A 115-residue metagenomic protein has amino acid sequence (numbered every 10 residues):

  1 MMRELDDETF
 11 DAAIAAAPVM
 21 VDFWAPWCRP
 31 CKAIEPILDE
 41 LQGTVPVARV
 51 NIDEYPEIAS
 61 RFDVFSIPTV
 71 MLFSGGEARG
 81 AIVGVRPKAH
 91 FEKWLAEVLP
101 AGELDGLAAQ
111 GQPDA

Functional and structural regions predicted by a protein language model:
M1-A12, P46: N-terminal "domain-start" segment that seeds a small globular fold
I14-P26: Short active-site neighborhood of thiol/selenol oxidoreductases, capturing the structured segment around
M20-V21, V47, V70: Hydrophobic beta-strand anchors of alpha/beta hydrolase catalytic cores
P30-G43: Typically the conserved alpha-helix immediately C-terminal to a functionally engaged Cys/Sec in thioredoxin-like
N51-D53: Conserved acidic residues
P56, F62-M71: Structural micro-motif
M71-G106: Non-catalytic, surface beta->alpha helical segment in thiol-disulfide oxidoreductase systems
